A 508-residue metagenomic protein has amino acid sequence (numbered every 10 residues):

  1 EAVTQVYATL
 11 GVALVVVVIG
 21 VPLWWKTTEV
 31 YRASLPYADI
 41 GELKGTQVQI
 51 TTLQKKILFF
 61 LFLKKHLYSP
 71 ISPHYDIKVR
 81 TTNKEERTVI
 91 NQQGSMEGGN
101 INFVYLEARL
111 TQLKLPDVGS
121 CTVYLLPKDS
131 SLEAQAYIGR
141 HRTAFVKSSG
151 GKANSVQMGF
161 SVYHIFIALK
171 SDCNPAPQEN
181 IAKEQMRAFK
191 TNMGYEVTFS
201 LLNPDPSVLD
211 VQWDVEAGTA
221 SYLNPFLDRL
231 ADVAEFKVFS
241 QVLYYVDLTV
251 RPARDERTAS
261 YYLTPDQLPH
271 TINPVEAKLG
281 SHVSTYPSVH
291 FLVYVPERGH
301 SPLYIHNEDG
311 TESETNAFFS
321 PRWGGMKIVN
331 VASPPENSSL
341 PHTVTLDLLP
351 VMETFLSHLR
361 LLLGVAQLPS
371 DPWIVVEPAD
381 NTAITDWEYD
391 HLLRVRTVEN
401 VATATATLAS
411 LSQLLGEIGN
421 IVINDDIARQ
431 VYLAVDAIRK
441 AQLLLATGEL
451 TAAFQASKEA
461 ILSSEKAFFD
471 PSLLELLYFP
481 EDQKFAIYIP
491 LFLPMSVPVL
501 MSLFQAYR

Functional and structural regions predicted by a protein language model:
A2-K26: Hydrophobic alpha-helical transmembrane signal-anchor segments
K26-Q49: Alpha-helical transmembrane signal-anchor/signal-peptide segments
E42-G119, P127-L132, L230, V250: Short Lys/Arg-enriched alpha/beta "domain-start" segment
T111-A406: Extended, non-transmembrane interaction/recognition domains
I418-A467: Extracytoplasmic/lumenal ectodomains and periplasmic regions of secretory and membrane proteins
L462, K466-F485: Short, aromatic-rich amphipathic segments at membrane interfaces that lie adjacent to a transmembrane helix or signal
Q483-L493: N-terminal membrane-entry
V497-R508: Juxtamembrane interface at the cytosolic side of transmembrane helices
